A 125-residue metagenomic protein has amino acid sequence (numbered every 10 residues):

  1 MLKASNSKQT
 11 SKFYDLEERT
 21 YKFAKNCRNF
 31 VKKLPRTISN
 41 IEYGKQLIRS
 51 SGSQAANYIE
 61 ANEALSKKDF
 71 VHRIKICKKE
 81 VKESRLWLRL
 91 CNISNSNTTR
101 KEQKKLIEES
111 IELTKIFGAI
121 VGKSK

Functional and structural regions predicted by a protein language model:
M1-K125: Amphipathic alpha-helical assembly/interaction segments
